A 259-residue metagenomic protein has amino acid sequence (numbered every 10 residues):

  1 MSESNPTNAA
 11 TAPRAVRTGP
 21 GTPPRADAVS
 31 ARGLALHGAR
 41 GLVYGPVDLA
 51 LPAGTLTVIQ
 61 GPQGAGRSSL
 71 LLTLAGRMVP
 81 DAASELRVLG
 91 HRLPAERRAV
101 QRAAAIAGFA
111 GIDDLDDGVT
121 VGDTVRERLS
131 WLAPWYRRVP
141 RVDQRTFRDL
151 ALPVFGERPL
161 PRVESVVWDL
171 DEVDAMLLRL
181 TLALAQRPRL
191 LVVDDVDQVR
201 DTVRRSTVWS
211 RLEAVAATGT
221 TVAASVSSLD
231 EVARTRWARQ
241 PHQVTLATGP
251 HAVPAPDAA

Functional and structural regions predicted by a protein language model:
R17, P23-A39: Conserved N-terminal strand/loop that marks the beginning of ABC ATPase nucleotide-binding domains
A31-L34, L42-P52, S84: Conserved beta-strand
Q60-P62: The feature captures the beta-strand-to-loop junction immediately N-terminal to the Walker
R67: Conserved lysine of the Walker
A75-G76: Helix-to-loop junction immediately C-terminal to a conserved catalytic motif
A83-R92, V100: Conserved ABC transporter NBD signature motif
A103, A110, D117-R137, T146: Q-loop/switch helix immediately C-terminal to the Walker
L180: Hydrophobic anchor residue at the start of the ABC signature
